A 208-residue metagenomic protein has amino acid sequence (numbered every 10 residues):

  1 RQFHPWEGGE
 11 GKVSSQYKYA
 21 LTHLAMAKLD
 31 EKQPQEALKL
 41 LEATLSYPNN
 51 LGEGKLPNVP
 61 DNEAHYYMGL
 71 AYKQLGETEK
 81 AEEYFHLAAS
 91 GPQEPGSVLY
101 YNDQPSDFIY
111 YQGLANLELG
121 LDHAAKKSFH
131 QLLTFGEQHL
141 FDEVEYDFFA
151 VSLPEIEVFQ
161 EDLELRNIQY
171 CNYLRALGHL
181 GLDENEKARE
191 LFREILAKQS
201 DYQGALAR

Functional and structural regions predicted by a protein language model:
F3-S14, N49-P57, E94-Y101, F159-L163: Flexible helix-coil transition and linker loops at the boundaries of alpha-helical arrays
Q16, T22-H23, P60, Y66-Y67 (+6 more regions): "A position-specific structural signal for the A-helix of alpha-solenoid helical repeats
E53, H130-Y173: Alpha-helical adaptor scaffolds
